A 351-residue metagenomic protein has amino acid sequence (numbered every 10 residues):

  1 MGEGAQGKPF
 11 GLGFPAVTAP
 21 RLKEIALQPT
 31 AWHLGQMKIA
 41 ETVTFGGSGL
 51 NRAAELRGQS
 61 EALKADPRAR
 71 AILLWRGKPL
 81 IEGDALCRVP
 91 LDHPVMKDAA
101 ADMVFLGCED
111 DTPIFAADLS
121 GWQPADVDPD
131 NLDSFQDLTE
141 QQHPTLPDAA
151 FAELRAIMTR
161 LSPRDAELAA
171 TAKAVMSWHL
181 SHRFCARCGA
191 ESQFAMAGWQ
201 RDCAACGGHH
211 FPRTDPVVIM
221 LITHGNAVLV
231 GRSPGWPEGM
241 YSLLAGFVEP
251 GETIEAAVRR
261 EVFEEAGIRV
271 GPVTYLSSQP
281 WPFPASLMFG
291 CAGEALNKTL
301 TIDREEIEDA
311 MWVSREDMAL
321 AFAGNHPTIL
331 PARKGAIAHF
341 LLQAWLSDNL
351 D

Functional and structural regions predicted by a protein language model:
E3, K8, K23-E24: Intrinsically disordered, low-complexity polyampholyte segments enriched for Lys and acidic residues
L22-H182, Q193-F194, P237-Y241, D303-D351: Nudix hydrolase/Nudix homology domain
T171-L221: Cys/His-rich short segments
R201-L243, F247, R269-V270: N-terminal strand-loop-strand
S242-S277, C291, N297-T299: The catalytic Nudix box helix
F283-M288: A short, glycine/Asx- and small/polar-enriched loop/turn that sits immediately N-terminal to a beta-strand
